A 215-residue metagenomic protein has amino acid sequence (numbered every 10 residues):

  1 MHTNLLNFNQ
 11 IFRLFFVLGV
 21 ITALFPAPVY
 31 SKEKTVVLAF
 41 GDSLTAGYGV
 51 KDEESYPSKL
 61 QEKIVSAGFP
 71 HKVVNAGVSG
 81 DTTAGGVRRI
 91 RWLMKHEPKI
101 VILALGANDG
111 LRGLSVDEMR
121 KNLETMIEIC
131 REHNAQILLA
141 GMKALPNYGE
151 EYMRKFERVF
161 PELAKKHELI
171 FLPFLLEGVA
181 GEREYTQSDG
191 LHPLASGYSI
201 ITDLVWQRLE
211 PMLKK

Functional and structural regions predicted by a protein language model:
H2-F16: Bacterial N-terminal signal peptides that target proteins for export
L14-L24: Bacterial N-terminal signal peptides
V20-T22, K51, W92, R158: Hydrophobic residues within membrane-embedded alpha helices
Y30-S79, R89-E97: Serine-esterase "nucleophile elbow" of acetyl-processing enzymes
K32, K59, F69, G85-K215: Alpha-helical cap/lid subdomain in secreted, periplasmic, or secretory-pathway luminal O-acyl-processing enzymes
G80-A84: N-terminal helical cap/lid subdomain that shapes the substrate entry/recognition surface in HAD-like hydrolases
